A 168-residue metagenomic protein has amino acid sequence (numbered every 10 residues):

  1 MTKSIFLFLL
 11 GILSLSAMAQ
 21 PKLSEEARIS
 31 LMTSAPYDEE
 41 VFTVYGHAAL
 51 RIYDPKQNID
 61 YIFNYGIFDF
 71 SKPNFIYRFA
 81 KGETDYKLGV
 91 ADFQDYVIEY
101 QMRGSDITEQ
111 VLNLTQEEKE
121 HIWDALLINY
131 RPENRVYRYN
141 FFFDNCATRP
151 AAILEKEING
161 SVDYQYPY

Functional and structural regions predicted by a protein language model:
M1-P21: Bacterial Sec-dependent N-terminal signal peptides
S4, D60-I62, E109-V111: Well-ordered beta-strand positions in beta-sheet-rich domains
Q20-L23, F42, G160: Alpha-helical membrane-anchoring segments
E25-G104: Glycine-rich catalytic cores of cysteine/serine-nucleophile enzymes that process amide/ester linkages in cell-envelope
P36-E39, S105-N113, P132-F141: Second-shell loop/turn segments in exported
L114-L127: A structural motif
I128-Y168: Activation targets extended, charge/polar-rich intrinsically disordered C-terminal tails
